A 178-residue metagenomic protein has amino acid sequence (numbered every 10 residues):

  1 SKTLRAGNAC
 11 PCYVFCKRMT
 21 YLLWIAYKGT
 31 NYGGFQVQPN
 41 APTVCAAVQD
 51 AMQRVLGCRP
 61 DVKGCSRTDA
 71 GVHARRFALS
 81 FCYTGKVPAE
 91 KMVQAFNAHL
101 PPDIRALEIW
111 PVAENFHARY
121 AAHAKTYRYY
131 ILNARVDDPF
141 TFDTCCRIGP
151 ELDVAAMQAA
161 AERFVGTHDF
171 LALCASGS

Functional and structural regions predicted by a protein language model:
R5: Short Gly/Ser/Thr- and charged-rich N-terminal loops/segments that act as flexible capping/hinge elements
Y13-S178: Structured-RNA-binding interfaces characteristic of tRNA pseudouridine synthases
